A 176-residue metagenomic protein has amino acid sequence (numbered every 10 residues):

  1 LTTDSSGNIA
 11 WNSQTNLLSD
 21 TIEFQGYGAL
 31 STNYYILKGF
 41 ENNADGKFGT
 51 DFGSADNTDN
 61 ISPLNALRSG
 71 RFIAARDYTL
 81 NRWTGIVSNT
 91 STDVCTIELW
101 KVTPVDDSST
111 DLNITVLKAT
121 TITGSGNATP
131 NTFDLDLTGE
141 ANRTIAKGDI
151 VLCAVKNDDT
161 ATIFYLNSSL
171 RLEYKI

Functional and structural regions predicted by a protein language model:
T2-L18, F24, L30, F40-T79 (+1 more regions): Extracellular repetitive beta-rich solenoid segments
